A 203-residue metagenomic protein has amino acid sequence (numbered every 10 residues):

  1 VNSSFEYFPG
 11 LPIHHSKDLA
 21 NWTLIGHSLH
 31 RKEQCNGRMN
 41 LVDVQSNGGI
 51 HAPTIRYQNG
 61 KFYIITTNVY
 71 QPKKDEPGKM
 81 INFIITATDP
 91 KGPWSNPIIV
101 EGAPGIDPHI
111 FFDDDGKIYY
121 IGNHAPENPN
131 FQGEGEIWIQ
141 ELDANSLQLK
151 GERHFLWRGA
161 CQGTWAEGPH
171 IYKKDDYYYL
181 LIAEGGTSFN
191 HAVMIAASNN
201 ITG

Functional and structural regions predicted by a protein language model:
V1-G203: Carbohydrate-active catalytic/glycan-binding domains of CAZyme proteins, especially the secreted or lumenal ectodomains
